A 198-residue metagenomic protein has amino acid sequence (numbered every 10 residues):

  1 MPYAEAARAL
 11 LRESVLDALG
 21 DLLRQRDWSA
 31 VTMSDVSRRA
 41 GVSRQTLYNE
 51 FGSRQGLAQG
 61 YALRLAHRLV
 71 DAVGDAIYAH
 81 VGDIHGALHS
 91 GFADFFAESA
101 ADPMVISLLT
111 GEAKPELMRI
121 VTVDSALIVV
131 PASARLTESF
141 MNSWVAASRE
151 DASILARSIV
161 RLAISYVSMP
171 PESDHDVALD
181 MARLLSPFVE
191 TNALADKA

Functional and structural regions predicted by a protein language model:
M1-L10, S186, A193-A198: N-terminal intrinsically disordered/low-complexity leader segments
M1-R39, G56-Q59: Basic, helix-initiating cap at the start of DNA-binding domains
V15-L23, L69, V73, F95: Short hydrophobic clusters on alpha-helical segments that form packing/core surfaces in small helical domains
T32, M104-T110, L117-I120, H175-D176 (+1 more regions): Short, hydrophobic secondary-structure boundary micro-motifs
A40-F51: Short hydrophobic/aromatic patch on the recognition helix
G60, G74-D102, A156: Hydrophobic alpha-helical connector segments
V70, P103-S107, E116-A146, E150-R157: Amphipathic alpha-helical packing segments from all-alpha helical-bundle domains
A97-A101, E138, N142, R157-D176 (+1 more regions): Amphipathic C-terminal alpha-helical segment
